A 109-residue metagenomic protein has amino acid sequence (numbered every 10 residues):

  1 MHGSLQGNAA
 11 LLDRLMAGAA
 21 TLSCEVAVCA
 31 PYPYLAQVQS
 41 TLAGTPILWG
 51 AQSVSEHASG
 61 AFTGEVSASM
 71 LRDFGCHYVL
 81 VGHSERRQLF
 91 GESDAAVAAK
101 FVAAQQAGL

Functional and structural regions predicted by a protein language model:
M1-V66: Conserved N-terminal beta1-alpha1 strand-loop-helix module at the mouth
A43-Q106: Glycine/small-residue-rich loop that forms an oxyanion/phosphate-binding "nest" at active or ligand-binding sites
